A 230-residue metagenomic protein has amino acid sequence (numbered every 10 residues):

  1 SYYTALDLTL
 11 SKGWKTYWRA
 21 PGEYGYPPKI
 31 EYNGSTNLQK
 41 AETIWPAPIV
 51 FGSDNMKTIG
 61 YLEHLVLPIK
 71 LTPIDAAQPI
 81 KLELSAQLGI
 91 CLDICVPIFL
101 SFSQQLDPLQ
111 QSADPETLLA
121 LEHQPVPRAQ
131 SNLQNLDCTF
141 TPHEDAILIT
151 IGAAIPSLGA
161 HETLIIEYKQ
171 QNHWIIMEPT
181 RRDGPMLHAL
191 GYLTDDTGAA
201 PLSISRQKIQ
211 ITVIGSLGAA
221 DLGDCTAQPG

Functional and structural regions predicted by a protein language model:
S1-G230: Extracellular/lumen-exposed scaffold segments
